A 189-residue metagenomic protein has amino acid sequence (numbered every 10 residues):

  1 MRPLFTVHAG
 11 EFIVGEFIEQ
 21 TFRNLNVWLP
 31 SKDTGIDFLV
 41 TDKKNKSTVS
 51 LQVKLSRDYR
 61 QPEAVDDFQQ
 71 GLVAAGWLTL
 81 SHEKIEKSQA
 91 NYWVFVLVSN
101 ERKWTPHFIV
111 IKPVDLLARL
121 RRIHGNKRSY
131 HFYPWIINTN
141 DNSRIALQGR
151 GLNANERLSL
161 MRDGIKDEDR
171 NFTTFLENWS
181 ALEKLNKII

Functional and structural regions predicted by a protein language model:
M1-T34, L39-I189: Mixed-charge (Asp/Glu-Lys/Arg
